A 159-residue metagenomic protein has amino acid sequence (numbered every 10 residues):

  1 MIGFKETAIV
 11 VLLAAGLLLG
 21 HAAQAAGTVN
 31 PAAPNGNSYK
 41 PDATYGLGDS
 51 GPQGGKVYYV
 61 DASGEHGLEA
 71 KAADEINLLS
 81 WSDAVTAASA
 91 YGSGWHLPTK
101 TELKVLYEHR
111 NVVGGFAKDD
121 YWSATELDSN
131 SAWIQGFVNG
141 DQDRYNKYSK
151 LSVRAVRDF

Functional and structural regions predicted by a protein language model:
M1, E75, L127: Residue-level marker of positions within ordered structural domains that often coincide with functionally constrained
M1-I9: Bacterial N-terminal signal peptides that target proteins for export
V10-L18: Bacterial N-terminal signal peptides
H21-A25: Sec/Tat signal peptide C-region and signal peptidase I cleavage site
A26-W95, N130-N139, N146-A155: Extracellular adhesion/carbohydrate-recognition regions
K100-F159: C-terminal, surface-exposed recognition/capping segments
